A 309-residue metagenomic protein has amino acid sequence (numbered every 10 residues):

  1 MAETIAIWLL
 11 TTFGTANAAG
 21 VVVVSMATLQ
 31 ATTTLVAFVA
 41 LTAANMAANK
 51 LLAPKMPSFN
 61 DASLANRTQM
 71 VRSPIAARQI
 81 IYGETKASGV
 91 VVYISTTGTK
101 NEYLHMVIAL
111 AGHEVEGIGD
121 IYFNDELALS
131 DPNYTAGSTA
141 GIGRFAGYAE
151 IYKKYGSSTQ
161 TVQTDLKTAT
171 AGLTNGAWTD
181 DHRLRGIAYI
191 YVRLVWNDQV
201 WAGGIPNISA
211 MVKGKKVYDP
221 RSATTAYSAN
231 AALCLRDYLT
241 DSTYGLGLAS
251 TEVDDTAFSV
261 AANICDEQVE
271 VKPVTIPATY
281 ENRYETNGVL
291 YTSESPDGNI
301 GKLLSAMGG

Functional and structural regions predicted by a protein language model:
A2-A16, V22-G308: Polar, S/T/G-rich
